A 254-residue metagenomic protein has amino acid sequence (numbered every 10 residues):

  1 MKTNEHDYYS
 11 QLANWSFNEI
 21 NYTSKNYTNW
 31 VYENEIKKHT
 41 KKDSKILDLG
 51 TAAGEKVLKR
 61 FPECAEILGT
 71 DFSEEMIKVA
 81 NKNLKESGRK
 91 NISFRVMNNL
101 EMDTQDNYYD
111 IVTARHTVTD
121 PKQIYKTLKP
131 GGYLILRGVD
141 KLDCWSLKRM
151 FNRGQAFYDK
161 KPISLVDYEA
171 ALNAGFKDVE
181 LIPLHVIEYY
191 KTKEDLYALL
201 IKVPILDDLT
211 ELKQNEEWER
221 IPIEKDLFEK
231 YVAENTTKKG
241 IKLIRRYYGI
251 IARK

Functional and structural regions predicted by a protein language model:
M1-T40: Conserved class I S-adenosyl-L-methionine
L47, A52-E101: Class I SAM-dependent methyltransferase SAM/SAH-binding core
M102-I111: A short acidic, Gly/Pro-enriched loop at the edge of an enzyme's catalytic core that lines a small-molecule cofactor
D110-K122: A short SAM/SAH-binding and catalytic strip from SAM-dependent methyltransferases
P121-Y133: A short glycine-rich, Lys/Arg-flanked "PGG" loop and its adjoining helix->strand segment in the class I
D140-D159: Short, glycine-/aromatic-enriched active-site segment of Class I SAM-dependent methyltransferases
K160-G175: Short alpha-helix
E180-K254: Conserved Class I S-adenosyl-L-methionine
